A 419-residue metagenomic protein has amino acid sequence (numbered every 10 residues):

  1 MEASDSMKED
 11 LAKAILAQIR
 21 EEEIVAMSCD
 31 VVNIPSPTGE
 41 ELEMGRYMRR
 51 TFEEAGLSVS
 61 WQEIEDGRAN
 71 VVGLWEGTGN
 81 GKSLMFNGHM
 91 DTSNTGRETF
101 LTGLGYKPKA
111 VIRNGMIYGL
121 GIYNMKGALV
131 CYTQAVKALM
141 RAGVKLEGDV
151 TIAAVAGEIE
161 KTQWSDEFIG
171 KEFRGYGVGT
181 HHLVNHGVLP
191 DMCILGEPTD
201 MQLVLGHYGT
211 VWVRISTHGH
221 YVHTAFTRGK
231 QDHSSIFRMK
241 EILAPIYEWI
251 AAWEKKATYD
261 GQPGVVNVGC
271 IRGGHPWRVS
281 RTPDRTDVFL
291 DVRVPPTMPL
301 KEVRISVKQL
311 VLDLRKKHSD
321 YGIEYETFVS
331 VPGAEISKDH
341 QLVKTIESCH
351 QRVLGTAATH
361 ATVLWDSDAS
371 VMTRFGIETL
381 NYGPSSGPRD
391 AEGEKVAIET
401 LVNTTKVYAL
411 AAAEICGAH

Functional and structural regions predicted by a protein language model:
E2-A12, R214-H419: Metal-dependent amide/peptide-bond hydrolase catalytic core, centered on the "pita-bread" metallohydrolase fold
E2-I122, M140-L146: Acidic/His- and Gly-rich active-site-bordering loop/insert found across diverse amide/peptide-bond hydrolases
V31, P35, E197, M239 (+1 more regions): Residue-level signal for inorganic ion chemistry
F86, V111-W164, I215-G219, G229-I250 (+2 more regions): Alpha-helical metal-binding/catalytic segments enriched in His/Glu/Asp
T95-R113, G206-T217, T345-C349, L380: Acidic-glycine-rich active-site phosphate/pyrophosphate-binding loop
L101, V144, V204-T210, V279-P283 (+1 more regions): Short glycine/proline-enriched loop/turn "hinge" motifs that connect secondary-structure elements and lie
M125-Y208, C416: Acidic/histidine-rich catalytic neighborhood of metal-dependent amide-processing enzymes
